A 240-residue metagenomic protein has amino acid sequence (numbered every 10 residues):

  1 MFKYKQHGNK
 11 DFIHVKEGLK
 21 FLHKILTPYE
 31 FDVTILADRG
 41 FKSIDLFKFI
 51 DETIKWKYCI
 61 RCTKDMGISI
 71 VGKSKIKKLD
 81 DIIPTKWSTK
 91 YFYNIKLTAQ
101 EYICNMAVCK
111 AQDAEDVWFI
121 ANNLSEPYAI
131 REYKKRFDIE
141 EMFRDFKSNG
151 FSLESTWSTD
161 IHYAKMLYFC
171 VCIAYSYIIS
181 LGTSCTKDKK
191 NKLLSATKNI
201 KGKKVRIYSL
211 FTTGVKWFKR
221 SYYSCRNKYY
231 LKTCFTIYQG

Functional and structural regions predicted by a protein language model:
M1-G240: Single, function-defining residue in the core of a domain
